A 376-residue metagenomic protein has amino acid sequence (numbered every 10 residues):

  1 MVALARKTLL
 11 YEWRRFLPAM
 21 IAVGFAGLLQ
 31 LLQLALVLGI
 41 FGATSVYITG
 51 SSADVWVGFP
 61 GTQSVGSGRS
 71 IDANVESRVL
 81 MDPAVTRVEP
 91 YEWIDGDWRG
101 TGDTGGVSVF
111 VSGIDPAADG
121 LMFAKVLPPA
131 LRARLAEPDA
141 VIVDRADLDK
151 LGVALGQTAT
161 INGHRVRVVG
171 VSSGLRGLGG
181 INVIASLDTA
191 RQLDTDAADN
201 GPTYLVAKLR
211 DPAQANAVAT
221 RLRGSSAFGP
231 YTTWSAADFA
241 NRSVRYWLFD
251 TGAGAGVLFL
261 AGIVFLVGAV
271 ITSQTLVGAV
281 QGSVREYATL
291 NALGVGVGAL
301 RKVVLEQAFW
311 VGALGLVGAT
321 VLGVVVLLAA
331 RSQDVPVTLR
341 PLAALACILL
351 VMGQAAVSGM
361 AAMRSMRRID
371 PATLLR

Functional and structural regions predicted by a protein language model:
M1-Q30, F41, V46-Y47, L305 (+1 more regions): N-terminal Sec/SRP start-transfer signal
G24, L28-F110, R132-E137, A217-S226 (+1 more regions): Hydrophobic, regular-secondary-structure patches
V55-G58, L148, S172-G174, D199-S226 (+1 more regions): A short beta-strand structural signal in non-transmembrane regions
Y91-E92, T104-D115, K125-A190, A217: Hydrophobic secondary-structure segments that place a key small or acidic residue at a functional site
G224-V270, G278-G282, T289-L290, G298 (+2 more regions): Peri-transmembrane interface segments
V264, V277, E286-A330, A346 (+1 more regions): Transmembrane alpha-helical interface segments in multi-pass membrane proteins
V324-C347, L374-R376: Short juxtamembrane loops and helix-capping segments at transmembrane helix boundaries of multi-pass membrane proteins
L342-R376: C-terminal membrane-exit region of the final transmembrane helix in multipass inner-membrane proteins
